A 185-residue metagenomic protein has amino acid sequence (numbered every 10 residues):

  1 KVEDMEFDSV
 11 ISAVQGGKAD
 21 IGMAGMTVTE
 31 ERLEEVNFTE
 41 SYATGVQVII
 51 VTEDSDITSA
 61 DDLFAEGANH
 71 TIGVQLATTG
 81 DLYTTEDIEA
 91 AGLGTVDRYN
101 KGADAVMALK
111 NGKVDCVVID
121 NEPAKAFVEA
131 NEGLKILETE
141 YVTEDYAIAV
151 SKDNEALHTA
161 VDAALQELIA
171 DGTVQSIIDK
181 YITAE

Functional and structural regions predicted by a protein language model:
K1-E6, V74, L93-K101: Short beta-strand-to-loop elements that line the ligand-binding cleft of bilobed periplasmic-binding protein-like
K1-G25: Extracytoplasmic small-molecule ligand-binding "clamshell" domains of the periplasmic binding protein/Venus flytrap
S9, M26-E34, Y83-D87, A108-N111 (+1 more regions): A ligand-binding cleft/hinge motif common to bilobed small-molecule-binding domains
V14-Q15, L63, L109-K110, I148 (+1 more regions): Hydrophobic residues within well-ordered alpha-helices
Q15-A24, A68-T71, K101, K110-I119 (+1 more regions): Alpha-to-beta junction loops
T44-E53, N121, K125-Q166, I182-E185: Periplasmic-binding protein-like
T52-T71: Flexible hinge/capping segments at coil-to-helix
T79-D97, E132, I136-E138, Q166-E185: Ligand-binding clefts/hinges and TM-proximal coupling segments of bilobed small-molecule sensing domains
